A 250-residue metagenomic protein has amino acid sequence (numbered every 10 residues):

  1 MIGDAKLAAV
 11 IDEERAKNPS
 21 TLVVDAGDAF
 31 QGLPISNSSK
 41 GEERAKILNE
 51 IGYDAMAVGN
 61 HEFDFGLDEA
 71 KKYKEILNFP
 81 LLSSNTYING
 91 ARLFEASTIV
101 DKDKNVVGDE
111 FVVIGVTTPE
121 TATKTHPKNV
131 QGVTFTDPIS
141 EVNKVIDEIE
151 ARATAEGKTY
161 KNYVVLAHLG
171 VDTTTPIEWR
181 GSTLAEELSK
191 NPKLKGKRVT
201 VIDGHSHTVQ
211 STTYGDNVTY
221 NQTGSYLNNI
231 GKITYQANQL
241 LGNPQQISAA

Functional and structural regions predicted by a protein language model:
M1-A249: Acidic, metal/ion-coordinating pockets
